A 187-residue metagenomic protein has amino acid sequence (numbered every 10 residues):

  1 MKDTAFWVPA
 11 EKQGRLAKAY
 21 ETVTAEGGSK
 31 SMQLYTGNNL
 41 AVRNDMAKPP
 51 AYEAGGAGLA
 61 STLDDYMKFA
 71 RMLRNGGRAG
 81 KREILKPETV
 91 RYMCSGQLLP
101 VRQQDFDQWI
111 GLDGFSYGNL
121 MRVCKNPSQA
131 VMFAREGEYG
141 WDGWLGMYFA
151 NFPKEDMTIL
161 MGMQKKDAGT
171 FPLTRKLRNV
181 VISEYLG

Functional and structural regions predicted by a protein language model:
M1-R135: Short, surface-exposed loop or secondary-structure junction motifs that flank catalytic or metal-binding residues
Y117-N119, G137, G143-M147: Short beta-strand or tight-loop elements that sit immediately N-terminal to catalytic metal-binding acidic residues
W141-G187: Structured C-terminal helix/loop/strand segments within mature extracytoplasmic catalytic/sensor domains
